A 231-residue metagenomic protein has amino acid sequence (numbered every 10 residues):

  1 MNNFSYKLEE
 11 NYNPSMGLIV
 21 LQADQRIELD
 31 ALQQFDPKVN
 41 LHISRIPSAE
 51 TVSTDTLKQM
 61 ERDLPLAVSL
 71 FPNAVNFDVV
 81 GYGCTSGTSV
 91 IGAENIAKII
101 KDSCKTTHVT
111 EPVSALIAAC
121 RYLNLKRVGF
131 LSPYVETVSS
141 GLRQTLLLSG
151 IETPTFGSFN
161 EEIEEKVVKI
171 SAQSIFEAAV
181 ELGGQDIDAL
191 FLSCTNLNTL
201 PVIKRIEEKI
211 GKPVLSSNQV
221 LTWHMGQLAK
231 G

Functional and structural regions predicted by a protein language model:
M1-A67, L131-S171: N-terminal glycine-rich anion-binding loop in soluble enzyme alpha/beta folds
E61-V75, S174-I187: Short, well-structured alpha-helical segments in soluble
R62-P65, S69, V109-N124, Q219-G231: Hydrophobic alpha-helical segments within soluble ligand-binding/sensing domains
L64-P112: Glycine/small-residue-rich loop that forms an oxyanion/phosphate-binding "nest" at active or ligand-binding sites
F77-G83, G129-L131, I187-C194: Periplasmic-binding protein-like
I96-T145: Hydrophobic, well-structured mid-protein blocks that either form specific transmembrane helices
E161-K166, I210-G231: Short, flexible loop segments at boundaries between secondary-structure elements
F176-E207, L221-T222: Hydrophobic alpha-helical
